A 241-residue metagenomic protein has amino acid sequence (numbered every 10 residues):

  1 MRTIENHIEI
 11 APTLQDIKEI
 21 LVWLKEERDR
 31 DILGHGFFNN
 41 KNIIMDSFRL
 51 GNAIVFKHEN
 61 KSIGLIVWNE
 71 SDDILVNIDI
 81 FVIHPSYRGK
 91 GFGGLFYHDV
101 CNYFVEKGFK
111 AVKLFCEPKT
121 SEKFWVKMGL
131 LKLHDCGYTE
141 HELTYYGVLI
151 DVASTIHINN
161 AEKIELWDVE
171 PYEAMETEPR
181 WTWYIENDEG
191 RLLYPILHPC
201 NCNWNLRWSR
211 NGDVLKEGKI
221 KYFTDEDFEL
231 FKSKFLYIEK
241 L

Functional and structural regions predicted by a protein language model:
M1-N39, H157-Y184: Short amphipathic alpha-helix that is part of the acyltransferase structural core
Q15, E19, S62, D73 (+1 more regions): Short alpha-helical
R28-H58, L65-V67, Y184-N187, R191-W204 (+1 more regions): Active-site rim helix/loop that mediates acceptor-substrate recognition in acyltransferases
V55, K61-N69, L75-V82: Conserved beta-strand in the GNAT
I83, G89-N102: Conserved acetyl-CoA-binding loop-helix of GNAT-fold acetyltransferases
F104-E117: Conserved GNAT acetyl-CoA-binding A-motif
E117-P118, Y138-N187, S209, V214-L241: C-terminal "cap" of GNAT-fold acetyltransferases
E117-Y138: Conserved active-site alpha-helix within GNAT-family acetyltransferase domains
